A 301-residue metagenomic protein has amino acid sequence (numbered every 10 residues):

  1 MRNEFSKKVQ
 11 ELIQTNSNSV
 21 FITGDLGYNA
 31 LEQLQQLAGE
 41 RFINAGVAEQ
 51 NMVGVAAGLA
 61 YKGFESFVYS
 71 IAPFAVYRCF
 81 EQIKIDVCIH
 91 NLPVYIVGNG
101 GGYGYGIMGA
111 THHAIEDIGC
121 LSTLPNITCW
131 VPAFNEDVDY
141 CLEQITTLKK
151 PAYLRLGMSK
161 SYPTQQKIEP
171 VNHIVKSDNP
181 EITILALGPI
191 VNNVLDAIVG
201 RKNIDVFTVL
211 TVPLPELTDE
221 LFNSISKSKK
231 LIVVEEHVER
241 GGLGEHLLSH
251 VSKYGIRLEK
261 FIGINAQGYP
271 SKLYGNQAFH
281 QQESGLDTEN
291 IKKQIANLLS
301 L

Functional and structural regions predicted by a protein language model:
M1-R155, K160-S161, V171: Thiamine diphosphate
R2-E4, V20-L37, Y105, G157-L301: Thiamine diphosphate
